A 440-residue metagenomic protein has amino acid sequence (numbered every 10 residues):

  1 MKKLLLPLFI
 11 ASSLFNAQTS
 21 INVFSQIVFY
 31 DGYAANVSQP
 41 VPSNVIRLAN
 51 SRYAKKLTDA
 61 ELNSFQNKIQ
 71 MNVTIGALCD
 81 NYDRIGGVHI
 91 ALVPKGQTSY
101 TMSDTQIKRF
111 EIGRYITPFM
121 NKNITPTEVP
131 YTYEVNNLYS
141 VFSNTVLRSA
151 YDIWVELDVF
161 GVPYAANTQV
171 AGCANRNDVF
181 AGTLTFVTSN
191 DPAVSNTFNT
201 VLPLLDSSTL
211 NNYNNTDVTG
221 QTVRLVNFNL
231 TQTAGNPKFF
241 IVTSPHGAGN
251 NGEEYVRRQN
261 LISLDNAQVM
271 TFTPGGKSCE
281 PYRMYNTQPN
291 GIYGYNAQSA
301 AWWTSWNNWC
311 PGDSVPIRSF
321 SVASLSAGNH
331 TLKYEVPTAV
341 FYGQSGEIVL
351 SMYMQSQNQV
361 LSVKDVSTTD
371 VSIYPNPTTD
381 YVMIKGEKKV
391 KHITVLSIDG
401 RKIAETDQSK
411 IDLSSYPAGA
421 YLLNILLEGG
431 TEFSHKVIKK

Functional and structural regions predicted by a protein language model:
M1-S25, V360-V363, N376, L422-L423: Bacterial Sec-dependent N-terminal signal peptides
L6, V366-K440: C-terminal outer-membrane/trafficking sorting elements
L8, L62, N175, T219 (+9 more regions): Sterically constrained small-residue positions within well-ordered secondary structures of folded domains
Q18-V360: Extracellular/secretory-pathway and virion-surface proteins
S356-D370: Low-complexity, Pro/Thr/Ser/Gly/Ala-rich linker/spacer regions in secreted, extracellular modular proteins
